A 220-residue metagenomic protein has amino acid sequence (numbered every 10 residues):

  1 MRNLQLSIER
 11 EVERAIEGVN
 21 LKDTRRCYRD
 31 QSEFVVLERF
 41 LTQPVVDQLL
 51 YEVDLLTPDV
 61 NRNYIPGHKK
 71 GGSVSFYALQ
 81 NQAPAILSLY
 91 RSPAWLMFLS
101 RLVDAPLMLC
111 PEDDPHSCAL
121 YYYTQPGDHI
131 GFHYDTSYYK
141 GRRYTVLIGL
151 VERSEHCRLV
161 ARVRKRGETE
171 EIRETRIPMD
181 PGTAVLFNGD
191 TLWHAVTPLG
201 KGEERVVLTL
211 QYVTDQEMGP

Functional and structural regions predicted by a protein language model:
M1-Q5, Y212-P220: Short amphipathic alpha-helical segments
R2-I8, V12-L102: Non-heme Fe(II)/2-oxoglutarate
N3, L56, V60, H68 (+4 more regions): A sequence-level detector of short, solvent-exposed, charge-rich linear segments
E38, T197, T209: Residue-level detector of conserved, well-ordered beta-strand and adjacent loop positions that form binding/recognition
Q43, A78-N81, R91, Y122 (+3 more regions): Generic structural "secondary-structure junction" signal
L87, M97-L192, E203-V207, T214-G219: Catalytic core of non-heme Fe(II) oxygenases with the double-stranded beta-helix
W193-L199: Short, Lys/Arg- and Gly-enriched loop/turn segments at beta-strand edges
